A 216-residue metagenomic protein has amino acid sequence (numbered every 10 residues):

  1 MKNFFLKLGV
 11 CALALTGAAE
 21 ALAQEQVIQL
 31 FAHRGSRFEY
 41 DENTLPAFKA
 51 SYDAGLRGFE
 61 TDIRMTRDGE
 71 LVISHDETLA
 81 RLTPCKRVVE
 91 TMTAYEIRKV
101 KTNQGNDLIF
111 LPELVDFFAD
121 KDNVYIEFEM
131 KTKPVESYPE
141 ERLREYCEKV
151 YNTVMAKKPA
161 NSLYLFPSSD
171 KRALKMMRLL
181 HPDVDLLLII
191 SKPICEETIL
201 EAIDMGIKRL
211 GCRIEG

Functional and structural regions predicted by a protein language model:
M1-L8: Bacterial N-terminal signal peptides that target proteins for export
G9, L22-G216: Phosphate-group recognition and catalysis centered on beta-loop-alpha active-site segments
G9-L15: Hydrophobic helical h-region of N-terminal Sec-dependent signal peptides in bacterial secretory/periplasmic proteins
